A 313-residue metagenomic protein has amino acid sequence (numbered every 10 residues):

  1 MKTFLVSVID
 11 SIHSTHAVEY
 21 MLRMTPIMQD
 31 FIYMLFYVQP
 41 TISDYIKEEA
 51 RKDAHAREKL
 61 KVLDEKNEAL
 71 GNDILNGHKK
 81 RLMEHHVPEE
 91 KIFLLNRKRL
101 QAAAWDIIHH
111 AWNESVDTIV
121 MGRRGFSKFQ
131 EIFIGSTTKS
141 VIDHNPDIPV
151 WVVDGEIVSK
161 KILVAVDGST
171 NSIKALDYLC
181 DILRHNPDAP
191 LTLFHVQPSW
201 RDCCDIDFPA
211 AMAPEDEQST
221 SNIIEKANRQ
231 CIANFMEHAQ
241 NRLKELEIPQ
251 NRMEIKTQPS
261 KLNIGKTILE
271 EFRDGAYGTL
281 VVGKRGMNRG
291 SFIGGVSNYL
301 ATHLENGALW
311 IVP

Functional and structural regions predicted by a protein language model:
M1-K61, K160-N222, K244-E254, H303: Small/aliphatic-rich secondary-structure junction motif
T3, H13-S14, Y20, P26-M28 (+2 more regions): Gly/Ser-rich helix-loop-strand patches that form or flank binding pockets for ribonucleotide-derived cofactors
S7-V8, R97, G122, A165 (+2 more regions): Active-site-adjacent beta-strand anchor residues
S11, P40, R99-L100, F126 (+5 more regions): Residue-level marker for beta-strand->alpha-helix junctions and adjacent short loops that shape enzyme
Y20, L70-H78, D106, C231-A239: Short, solvent-exposed amphipathic alpha-helices that sit in or adjacent to ligand/effector-binding or catalytic
S43, E65, N76-I119, N241-L280: Structural beta-alpha unit
R57-D73, Q218-N234: A short acidic, glycine-rich active-site loop that binds or catalyzes chemistry on phosphate/adenosine moieties
